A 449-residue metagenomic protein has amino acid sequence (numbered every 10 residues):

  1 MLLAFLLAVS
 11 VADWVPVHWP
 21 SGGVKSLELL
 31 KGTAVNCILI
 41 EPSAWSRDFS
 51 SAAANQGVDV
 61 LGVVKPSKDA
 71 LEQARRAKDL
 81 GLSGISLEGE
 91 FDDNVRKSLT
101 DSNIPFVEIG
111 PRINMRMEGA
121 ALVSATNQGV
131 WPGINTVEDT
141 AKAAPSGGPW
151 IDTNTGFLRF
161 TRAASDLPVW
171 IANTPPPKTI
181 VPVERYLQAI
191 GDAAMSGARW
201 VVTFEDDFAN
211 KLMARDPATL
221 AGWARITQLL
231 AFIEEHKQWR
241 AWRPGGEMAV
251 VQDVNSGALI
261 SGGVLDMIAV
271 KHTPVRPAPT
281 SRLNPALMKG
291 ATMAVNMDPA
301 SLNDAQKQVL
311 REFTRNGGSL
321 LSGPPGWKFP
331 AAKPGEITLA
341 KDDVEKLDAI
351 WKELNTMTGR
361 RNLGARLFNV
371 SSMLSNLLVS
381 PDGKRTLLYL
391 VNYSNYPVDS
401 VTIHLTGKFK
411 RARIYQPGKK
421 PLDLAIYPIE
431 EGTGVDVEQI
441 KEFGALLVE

Functional and structural regions predicted by a protein language model:
L6-A300, D304-K333, I337-E345, G434: Glycan-processing catalytic domains of CAZymes
E234-E247, A258-L265, D342-K384: Glycan-recognition and catalytic regions of carbohydrate-active enzymes
G246-K271, A300, V370-G407: Carbohydrate-binding surface patches
I403, G434-E438: Exposed aromatic-hydrophobic patches
H404-P421: Solvent-exposed beta-hairpin/edge-strand motifs
K420-E430: Extracellular/luminal ectodomains and secreted, surface-exposed scaffolds of diverse proteins
L447-E449: Short beta-strand-to-coil "C-cap" segments at the C-terminal boundary of structured domains/repeats, marking
